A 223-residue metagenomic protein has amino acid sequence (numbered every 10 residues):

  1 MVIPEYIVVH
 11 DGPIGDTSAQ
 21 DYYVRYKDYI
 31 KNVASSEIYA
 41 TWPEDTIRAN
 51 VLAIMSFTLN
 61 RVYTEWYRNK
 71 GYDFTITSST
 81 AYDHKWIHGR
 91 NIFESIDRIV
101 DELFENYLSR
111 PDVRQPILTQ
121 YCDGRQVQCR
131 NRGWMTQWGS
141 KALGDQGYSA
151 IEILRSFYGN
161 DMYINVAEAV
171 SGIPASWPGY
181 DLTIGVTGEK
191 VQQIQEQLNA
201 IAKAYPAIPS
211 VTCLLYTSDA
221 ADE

Functional and structural regions predicted by a protein language model:
M1-S218: Conserved, single-site charged/polar hotspot
D219-E223: A short, hydrophobic C-terminal helix/tail in secreted or cell-surface proteins
